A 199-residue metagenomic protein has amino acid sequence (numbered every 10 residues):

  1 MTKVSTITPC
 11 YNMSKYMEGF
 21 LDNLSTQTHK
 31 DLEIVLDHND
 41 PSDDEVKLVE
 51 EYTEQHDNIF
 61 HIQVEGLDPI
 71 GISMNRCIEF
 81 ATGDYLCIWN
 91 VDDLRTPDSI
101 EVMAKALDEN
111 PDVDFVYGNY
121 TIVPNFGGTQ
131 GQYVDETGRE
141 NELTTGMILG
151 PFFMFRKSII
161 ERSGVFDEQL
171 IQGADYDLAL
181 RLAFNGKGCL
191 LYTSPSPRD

Functional and structural regions predicted by a protein language model:
M13-T26: Short, well-formed alpha-helical segments that are part of the catalytic scaffolds of diverse glycosyltransferases
H38-K47, G66, N90: A conserved acidic beta->alpha catalytic loop
V64-A81: Glycine-rich, basic loop-to-helix element that forms the pyrophosphate-binding segment of sugar-nucleotide handling
L86: Short aromatic/hydrophobic "clamp" motif used to bind/position activated sugar donors
I100-Q130: Conserved donor NDP-sugar-binding/catalytic core segment of glycosyltransferases
T137-M154: A recurrent flexible, glycine/aromatic-enriched loop bordering the glycosyltransferase active site that acts as
Q172-L178: Acidic donor-binding loop at a coil-to-helix junction in glycosyltransferase catalytic cores that engages
Y192-D199: Conserved small/polar residues in nucleotide/adenosyl-binding loops
